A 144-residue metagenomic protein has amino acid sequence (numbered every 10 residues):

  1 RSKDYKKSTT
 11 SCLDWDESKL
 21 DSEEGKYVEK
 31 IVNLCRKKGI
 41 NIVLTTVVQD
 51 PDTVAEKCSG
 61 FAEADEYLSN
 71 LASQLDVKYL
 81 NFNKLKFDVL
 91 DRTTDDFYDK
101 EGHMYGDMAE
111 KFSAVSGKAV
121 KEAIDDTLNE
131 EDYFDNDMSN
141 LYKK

Functional and structural regions predicted by a protein language model:
R1-N41, E131-K144: Secreted/periplasmic serine-hydrolase-like ester/acetyl group-modifying domain
D14-D21, V54-C58, Y98-H103: Second-shell loop/turn segments in exported
S18-G25, A62, G106, E110: Non-membrane alpha-helical structural segments and their capping/turn regions in soluble enzymes
I31-K57: Active-site segments of SGNH/GDSL-like serine hydrolases that catalyze O-acetyl group transfer/hydrolysis on lipids
C35, L71-A72: A generic structural signal for well-ordered alpha-helical segments
T46-V47, T127-D132: Surface-exposed patches in mature extracellular/periplasmic domains of secreted proteins
S59-E66: Charged helix-capping and loop-helix junction motifs
D65, S73-A123, D137: Catalytic His-Asp segment of secreted/periplasmic serine-dependent ester chemistry enzymes
